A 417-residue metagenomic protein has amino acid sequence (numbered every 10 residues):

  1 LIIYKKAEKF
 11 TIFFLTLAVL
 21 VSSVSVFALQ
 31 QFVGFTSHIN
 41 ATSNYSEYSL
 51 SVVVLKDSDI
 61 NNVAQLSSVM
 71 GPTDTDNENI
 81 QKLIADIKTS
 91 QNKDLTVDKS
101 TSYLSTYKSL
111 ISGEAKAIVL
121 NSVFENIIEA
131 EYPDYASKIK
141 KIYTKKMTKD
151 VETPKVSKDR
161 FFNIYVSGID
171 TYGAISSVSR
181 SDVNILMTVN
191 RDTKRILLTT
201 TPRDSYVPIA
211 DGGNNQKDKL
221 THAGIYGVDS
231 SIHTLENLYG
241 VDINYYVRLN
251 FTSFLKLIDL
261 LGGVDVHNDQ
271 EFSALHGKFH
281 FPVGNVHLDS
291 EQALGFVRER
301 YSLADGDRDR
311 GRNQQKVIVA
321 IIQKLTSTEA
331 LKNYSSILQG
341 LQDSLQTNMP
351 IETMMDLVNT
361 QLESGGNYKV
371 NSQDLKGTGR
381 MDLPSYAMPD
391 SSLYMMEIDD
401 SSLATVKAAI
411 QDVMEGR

Functional and structural regions predicted by a protein language model:
L1-S43: Gram-positive cell-envelope targeting signals
N40-Y45, V53-K56, S67-R417: Non-catalytic, solvent-exposed segments at the cell envelope interface
